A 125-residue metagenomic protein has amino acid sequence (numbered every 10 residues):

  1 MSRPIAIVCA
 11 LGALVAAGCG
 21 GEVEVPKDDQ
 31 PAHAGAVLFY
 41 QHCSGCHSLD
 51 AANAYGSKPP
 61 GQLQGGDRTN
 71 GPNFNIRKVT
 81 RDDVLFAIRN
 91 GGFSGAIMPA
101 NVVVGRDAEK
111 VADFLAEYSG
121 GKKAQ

Functional and structural regions predicted by a protein language model:
M1-V8: Bacterial N-terminal signal peptides that target proteins for export
C9, D28-Q30, V104: Alpha-helical interaction segments
V15-G18: C-terminal motif of bacterial Sec signal peptides marking the signal peptidase cleavage site
V23-P31, A36-N73, N90-I97, E117-Q125: Periplasmic/extracellular electron-transfer cofactor-ligation site, primarily the c-type cytochrome heme-c attachment
Q64-F86, I97-K110: Electron-transfer interface patches adjacent to heme c in soluble/periplasmic c-type cytochromes and di-/multiheme
